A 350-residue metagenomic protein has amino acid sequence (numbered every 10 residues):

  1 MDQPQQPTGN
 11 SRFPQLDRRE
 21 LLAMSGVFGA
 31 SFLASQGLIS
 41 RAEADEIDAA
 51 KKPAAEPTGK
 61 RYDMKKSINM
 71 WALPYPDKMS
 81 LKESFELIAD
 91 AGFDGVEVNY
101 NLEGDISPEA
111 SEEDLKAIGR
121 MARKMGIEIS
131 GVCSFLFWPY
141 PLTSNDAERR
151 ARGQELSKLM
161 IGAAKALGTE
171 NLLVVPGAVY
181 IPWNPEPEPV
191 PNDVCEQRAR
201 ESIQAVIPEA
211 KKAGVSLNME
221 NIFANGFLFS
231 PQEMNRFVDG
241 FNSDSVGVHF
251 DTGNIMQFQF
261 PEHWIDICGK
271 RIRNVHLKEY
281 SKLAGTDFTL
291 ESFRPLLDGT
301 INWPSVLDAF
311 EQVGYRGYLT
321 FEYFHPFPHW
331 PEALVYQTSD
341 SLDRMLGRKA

Functional and structural regions predicted by a protein language model:
D2-S67, A72-A91, Q204, L228-A350: Histidine-acidic metal/acid-base catalytic patches
E20, M24-L38, P53, T58-R61 (+4 more regions): Active-site acidic/histidine proton-transfer and metal-coordination neighborhood in alpha/beta enzyme cores
D77, S107, S111-D114, D146-G153 (+6 more regions): Residue-level preference for long, well-ordered alpha-helices that form the structural scaffold of enzyme catalytic
A91-L102, G131-P139, P176: Short, conserved active-site loops that position catalytic residues or coordinate cofactors/metal ions across diverse
N99-G119, P176-V179: Glycine-rich, proline-tolerant flexible connector loops at the mouths of alpha/beta enzymes
L102-E103, L136, A178-V179, A224-N225 (+1 more regions): Conserved beta-strand edge residues that scaffold enzyme active sites
G104-I106, W138-T143, Y180-P185, F258 (+2 more regions): A short acidic, helix-capping loop that chelates divalent metal ions and anchors anionic groups
